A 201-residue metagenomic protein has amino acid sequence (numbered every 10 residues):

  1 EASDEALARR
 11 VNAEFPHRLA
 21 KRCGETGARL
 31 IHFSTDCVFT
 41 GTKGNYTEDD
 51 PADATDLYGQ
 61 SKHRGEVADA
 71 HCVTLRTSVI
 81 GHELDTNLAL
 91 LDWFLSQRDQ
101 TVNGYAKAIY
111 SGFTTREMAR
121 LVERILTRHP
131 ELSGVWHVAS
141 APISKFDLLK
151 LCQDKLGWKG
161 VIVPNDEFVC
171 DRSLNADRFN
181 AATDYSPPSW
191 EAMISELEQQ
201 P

Functional and structural regions predicted by a protein language model:
E1-A13: NAD(P)H-binding glycine-rich loop region in Rossmannoid oxidoreductase-like domains and their noncatalytic homologs
A8-R9, A54, Y58: A hydrophobic alpha-helix adjacent to the NAD(P)-binding/active-site core of NAD(P)-dependent oxidoreductases, strongly
N12, Y58-K62, R76: Active-site YXXXK catalytic motif of short-chain dehydrogenase/reductase
P16-H17, G59, H63-V67, R120: Conserved active-site helix of classical SDR/Rossmann-fold NAD(P)-dependent CH-OH oxidoreductases
H17-T55: Conserved Rossmann-fold NAD(P)-dependent oxidoreductase catalytic core, especially the SDR/UDP-sugar
T55, V67-Y110, T114-E117, E123: NAD(P)-dependent short-chain dehydrogenase/reductase
A119-R124, R128-D171, A176: Mid/C-terminal beta-alpha module of Rossmann-like enzyme folds, strongest in SDR-family dehydrogenases/epimerases
W158-P201: C-terminal amphipathic/interface module of NAD(P)-dependent oxidoreductases and related NAD-binding regulators
